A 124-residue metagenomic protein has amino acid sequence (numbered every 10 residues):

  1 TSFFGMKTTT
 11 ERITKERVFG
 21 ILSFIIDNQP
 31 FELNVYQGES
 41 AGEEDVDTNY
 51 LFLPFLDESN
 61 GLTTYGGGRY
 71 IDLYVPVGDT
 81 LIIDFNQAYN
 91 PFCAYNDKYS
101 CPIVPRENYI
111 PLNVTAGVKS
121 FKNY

Functional and structural regions predicted by a protein language model:
F3-G66: Mid-length scaffold segments of soluble, non-membrane domains
I25-D27, N34-Y36, L56, Y74-P76 (+3 more regions): A structural detector for beta-sheet-dominated domains
Q29-L33, R69, L81, I110-L112: Short beta-strand segments
P30, E39, S59-G61, V77 (+3 more regions): Residues that cap or initiate secondary-structure elements
S40-T48, L73-L81, K122: Short, surface-exposed linear segments at secondary-structure transitions and domain or protein termini
N49-L51, D79-L81, D97, N108: A short pocket-lining beta-strand/turn micro-motif at the edge of beta-sheets
F52-Y89: Acidic, glycine-rich flexible loop segments
A88-Y124: Extended, aromatic/histidine-rich regions of cofactor-dependent oxidoreductases associated with respiratory
